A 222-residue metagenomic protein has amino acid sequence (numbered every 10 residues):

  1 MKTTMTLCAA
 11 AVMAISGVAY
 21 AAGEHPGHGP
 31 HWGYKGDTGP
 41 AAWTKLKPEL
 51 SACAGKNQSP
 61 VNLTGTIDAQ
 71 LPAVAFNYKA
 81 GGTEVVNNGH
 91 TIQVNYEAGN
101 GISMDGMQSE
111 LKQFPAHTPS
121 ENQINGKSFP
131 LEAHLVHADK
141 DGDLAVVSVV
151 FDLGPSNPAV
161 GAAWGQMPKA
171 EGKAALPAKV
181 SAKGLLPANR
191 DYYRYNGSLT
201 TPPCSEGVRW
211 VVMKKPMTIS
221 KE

Functional and structural regions predicted by a protein language model:
T4-C8, G17-E222: Alpha-carbonic anhydrase
